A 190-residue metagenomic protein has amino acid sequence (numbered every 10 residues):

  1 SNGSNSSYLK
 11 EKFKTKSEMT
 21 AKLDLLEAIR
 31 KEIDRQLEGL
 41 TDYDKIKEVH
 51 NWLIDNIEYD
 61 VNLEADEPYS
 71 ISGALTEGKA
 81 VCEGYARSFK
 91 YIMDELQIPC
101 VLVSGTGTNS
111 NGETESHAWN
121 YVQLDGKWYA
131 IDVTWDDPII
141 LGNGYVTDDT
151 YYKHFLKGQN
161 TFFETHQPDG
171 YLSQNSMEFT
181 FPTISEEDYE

Functional and structural regions predicted by a protein language model:
S1-G3, E190: Intrinsically disordered, low-complexity N-terminal segments that are enriched in acidic
S4-Y8: Extended, well-ordered protein cores
K16-A74: Secondary-structure boundary elements
S17-A21, T76-A80, S104, N109-N111: Alpha-helix capping and helix-loop boundary segments enriched in small/acidic/polar residues
N56, D60-D66, T76-G78, G112-E115 (+2 more regions): Repeated polar recognition positions within modular binding domains
I71-Y85: A short, highly charged nucleic-acid-interacting micro-segment common to nuclease and nuclease-linked defense proteins
G84-Q159: Hydrophobic/aromatic-rich core segments of domains that either
G144-E190: Low-complexity, Gly/Ser/Thr/Pro-rich intrinsically disordered linker/tail segments
